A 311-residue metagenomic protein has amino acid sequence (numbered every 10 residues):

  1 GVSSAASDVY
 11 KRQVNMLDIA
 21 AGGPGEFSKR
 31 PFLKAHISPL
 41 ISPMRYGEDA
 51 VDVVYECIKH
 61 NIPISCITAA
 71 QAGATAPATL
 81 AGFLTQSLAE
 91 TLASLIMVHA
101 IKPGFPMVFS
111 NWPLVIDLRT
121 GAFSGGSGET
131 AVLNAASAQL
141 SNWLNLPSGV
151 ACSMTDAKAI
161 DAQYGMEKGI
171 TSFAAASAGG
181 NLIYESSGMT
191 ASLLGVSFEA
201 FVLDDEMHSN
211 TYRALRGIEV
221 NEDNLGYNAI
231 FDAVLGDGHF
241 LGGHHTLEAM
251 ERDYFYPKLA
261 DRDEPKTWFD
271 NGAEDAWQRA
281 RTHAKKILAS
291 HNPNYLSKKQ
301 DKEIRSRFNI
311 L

Functional and structural regions predicted by a protein language model:
G1-A6, Y10: Single conserved hydrophobic/aromatic residue that forms the stacking wall/gate of nucleotide- or nucleobase-binding
S4, P31-H36, N181: Hydrophobic beta-strand segments of well-ordered beta-sheets in folded domains
K11-D18, Y46-D49: Active-site-adjacent beta->alpha loops and helix N-cap segments on the catalytic face of soluble alpha/beta enzymes
M16-A20, E56, L140, A214: Alpha-helical structural signal in soluble globular domains
I19-R30, E56-H60: Alpha/beta enzyme core
F27-R30, I67, K102-F109, N145-A151 (+3 more regions): Flexible, glycine/charged-enriched surface loops at secondary-structure junctions
I37-M207: Glycine-rich anion/phosphate-binding loop at the beta-strand->alpha-helix junction
E199-L311: Catalytic-core signal marking the mid-to-C-terminal active-site face
